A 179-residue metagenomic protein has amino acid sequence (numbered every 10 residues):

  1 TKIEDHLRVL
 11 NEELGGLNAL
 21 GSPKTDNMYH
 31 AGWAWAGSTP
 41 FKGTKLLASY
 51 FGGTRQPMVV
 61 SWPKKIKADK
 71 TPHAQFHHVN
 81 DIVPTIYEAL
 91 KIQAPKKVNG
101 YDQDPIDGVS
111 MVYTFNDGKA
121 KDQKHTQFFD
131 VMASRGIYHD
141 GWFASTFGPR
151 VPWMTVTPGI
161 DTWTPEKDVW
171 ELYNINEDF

Functional and structural regions predicted by a protein language model:
K2-A89: Extended catalytic-interface subdomain
N18-S22, A34-P40, K91-I92, P105-V109 (+3 more regions): A short linear-motif detector with a strong N-terminal bias
S22-H30, K42-S49, S110-G118, Q123-H125 (+2 more regions): Intrinsically disordered, low-complexity boundary segments flanking structured domains
T25-G32, Y101-V109, G159-E171: Glycine-rich, flexible loop segments associated with nucleotide phosphate handling
A36, P40-Q56, S61, H78 (+1 more regions): C-terminal, low-complexity/hydrophilic appendages and adjacent surface loops of extracellular/periplasmic anionic
S61-H139: Polar, surface-exposed loop/tail segments that function as active-site lids or cofactor/substrate-recognition elements
